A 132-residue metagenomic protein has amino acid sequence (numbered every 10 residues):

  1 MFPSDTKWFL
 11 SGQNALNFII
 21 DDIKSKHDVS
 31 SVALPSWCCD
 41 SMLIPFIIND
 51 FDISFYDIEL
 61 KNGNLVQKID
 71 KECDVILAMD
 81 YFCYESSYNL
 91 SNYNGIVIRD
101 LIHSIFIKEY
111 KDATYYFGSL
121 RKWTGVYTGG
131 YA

Functional and structural regions predicted by a protein language model:
M1-F9: Glycine-rich phosphate-binding "P-loop"
D5, N14-N92, S104-I105: PLP-dependent aminotransferase-like
I96-A132: Conserved active-site segment immediately N-terminal to the catalytic lysine that forms the internal aldimine
